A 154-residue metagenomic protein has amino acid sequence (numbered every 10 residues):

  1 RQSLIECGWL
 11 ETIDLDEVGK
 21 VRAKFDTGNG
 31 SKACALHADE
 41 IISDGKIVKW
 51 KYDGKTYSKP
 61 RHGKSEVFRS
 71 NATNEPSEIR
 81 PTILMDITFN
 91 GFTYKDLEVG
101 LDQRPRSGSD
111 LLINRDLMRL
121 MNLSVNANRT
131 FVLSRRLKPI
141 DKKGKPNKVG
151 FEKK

Functional and structural regions predicted by a protein language model:
R1-K154: Pepsin/retropepsin-fold aspartyl endopeptidases
